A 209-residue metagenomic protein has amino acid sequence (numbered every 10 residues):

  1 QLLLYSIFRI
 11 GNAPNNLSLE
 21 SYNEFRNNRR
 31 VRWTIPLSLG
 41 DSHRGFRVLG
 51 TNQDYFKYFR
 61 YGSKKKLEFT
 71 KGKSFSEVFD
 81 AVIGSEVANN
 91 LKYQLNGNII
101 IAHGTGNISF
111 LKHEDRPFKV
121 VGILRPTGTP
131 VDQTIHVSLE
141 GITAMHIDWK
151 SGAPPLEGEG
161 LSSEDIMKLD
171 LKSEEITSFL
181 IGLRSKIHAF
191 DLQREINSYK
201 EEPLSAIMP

Functional and structural regions predicted by a protein language model:
Q1-R47, D54, K73-S74, S198 (+1 more regions): Hydrophobic, regular-secondary-structure patches
N15-N16, V82, K186: Soluble non-cytosolic domains of exported or imported proteins
N28, K112-K119, I123-P209: Mechanotransmission and gating elements of multispan inner-membrane complexes involved in transport and envelope
L37, A102, G182: Conserved residues at the C-terminal ends of beta-strands
S42-N52, G62-P154: Hydrophobic secondary-structure segments that place a key small or acidic residue at a functional site
Q53-Y55, K186: Short, charged/polar surface micro-motifs in flexible loops or helix N-caps
